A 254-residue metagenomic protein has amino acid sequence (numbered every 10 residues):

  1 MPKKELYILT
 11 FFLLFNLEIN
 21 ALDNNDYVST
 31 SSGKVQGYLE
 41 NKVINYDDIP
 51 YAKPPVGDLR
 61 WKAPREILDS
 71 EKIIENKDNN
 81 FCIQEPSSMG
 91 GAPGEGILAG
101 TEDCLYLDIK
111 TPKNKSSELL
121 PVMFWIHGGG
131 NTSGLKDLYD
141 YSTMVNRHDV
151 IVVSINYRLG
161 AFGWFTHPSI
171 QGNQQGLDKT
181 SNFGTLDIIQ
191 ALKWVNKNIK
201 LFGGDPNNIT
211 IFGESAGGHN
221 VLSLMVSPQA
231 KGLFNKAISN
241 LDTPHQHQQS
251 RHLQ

Functional and structural regions predicted by a protein language model:
M1-Y7: Bacterial N-terminal signal peptides that target proteins for export
I8-N16: Bacterial N-terminal signal peptides
A21-T185, P206: Non-catalytic accessory segments of hydrolases
I73-E95, Q171-T180, Q190, N208 (+1 more regions): Mature extracellular catalytic domain of secreted serine hydrolases with alpha/beta-hydrolase catalytic cores
I188-N196: Short, well-ordered amphipathic alpha-helical segments that serve as non-catalytic structural scaffolds within diverse
I199: Hydrophobic pocket-lining residues that define ligand/cofactor binding sites across diverse proteins
F202-E214: Alpha/beta-hydrolase fold nucleophile elbow
